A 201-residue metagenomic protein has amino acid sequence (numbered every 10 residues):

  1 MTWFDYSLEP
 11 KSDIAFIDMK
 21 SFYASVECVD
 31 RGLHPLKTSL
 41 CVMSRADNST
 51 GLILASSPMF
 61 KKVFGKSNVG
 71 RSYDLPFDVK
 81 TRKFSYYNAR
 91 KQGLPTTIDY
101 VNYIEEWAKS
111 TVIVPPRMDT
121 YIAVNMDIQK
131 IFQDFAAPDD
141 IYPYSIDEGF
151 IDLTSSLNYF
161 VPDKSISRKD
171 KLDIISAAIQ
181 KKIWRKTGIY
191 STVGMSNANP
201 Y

Functional and structural regions predicted by a protein language model:
M1-Y201: Gly/Gly-Pro- and Ser/Thr-rich, intrinsically disordered tail segments characteristic of DNA damage-repair and tolerance
